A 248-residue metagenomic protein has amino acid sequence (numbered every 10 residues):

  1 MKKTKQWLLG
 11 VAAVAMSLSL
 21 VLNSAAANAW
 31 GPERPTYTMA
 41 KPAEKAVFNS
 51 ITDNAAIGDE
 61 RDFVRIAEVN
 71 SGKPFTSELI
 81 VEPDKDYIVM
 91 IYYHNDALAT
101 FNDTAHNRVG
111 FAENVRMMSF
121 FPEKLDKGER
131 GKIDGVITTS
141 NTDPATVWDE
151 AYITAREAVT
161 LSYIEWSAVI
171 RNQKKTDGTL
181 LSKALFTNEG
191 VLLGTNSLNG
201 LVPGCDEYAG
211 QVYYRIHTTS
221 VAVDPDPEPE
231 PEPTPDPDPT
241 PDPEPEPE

Functional and structural regions predicted by a protein language model:
M1-K3: N-terminal secretory signal peptides that target proteins for export/translocation
Q6-S17: Sec-dependent N-terminal signal peptides
L18-V21, A27-P229: Exported/extracytosolic protein signature
V223-E248: Ser/Thr/Gly/Pro-rich low-complexity, disordered linker/stalk segments of secreted and cell-surface proteins
